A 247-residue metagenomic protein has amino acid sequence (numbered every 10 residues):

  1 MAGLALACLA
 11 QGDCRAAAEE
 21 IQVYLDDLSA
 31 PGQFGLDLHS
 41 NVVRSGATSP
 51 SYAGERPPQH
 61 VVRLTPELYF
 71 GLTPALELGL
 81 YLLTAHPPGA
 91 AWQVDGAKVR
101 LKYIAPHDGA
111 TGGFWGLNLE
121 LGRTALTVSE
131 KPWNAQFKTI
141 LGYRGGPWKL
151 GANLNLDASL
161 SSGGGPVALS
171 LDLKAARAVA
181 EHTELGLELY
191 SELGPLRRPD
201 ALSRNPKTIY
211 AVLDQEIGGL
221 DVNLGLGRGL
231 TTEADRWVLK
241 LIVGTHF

Functional and structural regions predicted by a protein language model:
M1-E20: Cleavable N-terminal export/targeting peptides
C14-G244: Transmembrane beta-barrel domains of Gram-negative outer membranes and organellar outer membranes
